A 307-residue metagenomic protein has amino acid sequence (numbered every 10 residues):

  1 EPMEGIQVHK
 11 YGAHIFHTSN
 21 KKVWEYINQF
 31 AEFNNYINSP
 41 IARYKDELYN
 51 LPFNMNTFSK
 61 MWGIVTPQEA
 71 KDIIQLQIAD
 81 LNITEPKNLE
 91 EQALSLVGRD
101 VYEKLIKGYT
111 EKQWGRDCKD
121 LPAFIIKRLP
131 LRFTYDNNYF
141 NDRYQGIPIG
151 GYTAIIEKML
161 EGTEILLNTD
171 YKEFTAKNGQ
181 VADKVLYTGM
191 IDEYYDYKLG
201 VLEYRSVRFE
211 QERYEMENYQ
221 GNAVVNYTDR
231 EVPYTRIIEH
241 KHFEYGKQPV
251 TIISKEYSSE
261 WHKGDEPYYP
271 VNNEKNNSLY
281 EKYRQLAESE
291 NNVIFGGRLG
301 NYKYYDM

Functional and structural regions predicted by a protein language model:
E1, Y44-K45, N50-L51, Y102 (+7 more regions): Short catalytic/ligand-binding loop motif for oxyanion handling, primarily in non-cytosolic enzymes, centered on
E1-V8, F30, V97, Q113 (+1 more regions): Beta1-alpha1 glycine-rich phosphate/pyrophosphate-binding loop at the start of Rossmann-like nucleotide-binding domains
P2-K10, I15-A70, L129-F133: A conserved beta-strand/loop capping segment in the N-terminal third of enzymes that catalyze redox or closely related
Q7, E32, E164-L166, N292: Conserved beta-strand segments of alpha/beta enzyme cores
Y36-N38, N168-D170, H240, G296: Conserved beta-strand termini and adjacent loop/short-helix elements that scaffold enzyme active sites in alpha/beta
A42-Y49, N56-D183, T188: Active-site/ligand-binding neighborhood in enzyme catalytic cores
K172-Y280, L286: Mid-domain catalytic core of redox enzymes that form a hydrophobic substrate pocket/lid adjacent to a catalytic redox
A287-K303: Short FAD-binding loop at a beta-strand-to-alpha-helix junction that anchors the flavin cofactor in diverse
